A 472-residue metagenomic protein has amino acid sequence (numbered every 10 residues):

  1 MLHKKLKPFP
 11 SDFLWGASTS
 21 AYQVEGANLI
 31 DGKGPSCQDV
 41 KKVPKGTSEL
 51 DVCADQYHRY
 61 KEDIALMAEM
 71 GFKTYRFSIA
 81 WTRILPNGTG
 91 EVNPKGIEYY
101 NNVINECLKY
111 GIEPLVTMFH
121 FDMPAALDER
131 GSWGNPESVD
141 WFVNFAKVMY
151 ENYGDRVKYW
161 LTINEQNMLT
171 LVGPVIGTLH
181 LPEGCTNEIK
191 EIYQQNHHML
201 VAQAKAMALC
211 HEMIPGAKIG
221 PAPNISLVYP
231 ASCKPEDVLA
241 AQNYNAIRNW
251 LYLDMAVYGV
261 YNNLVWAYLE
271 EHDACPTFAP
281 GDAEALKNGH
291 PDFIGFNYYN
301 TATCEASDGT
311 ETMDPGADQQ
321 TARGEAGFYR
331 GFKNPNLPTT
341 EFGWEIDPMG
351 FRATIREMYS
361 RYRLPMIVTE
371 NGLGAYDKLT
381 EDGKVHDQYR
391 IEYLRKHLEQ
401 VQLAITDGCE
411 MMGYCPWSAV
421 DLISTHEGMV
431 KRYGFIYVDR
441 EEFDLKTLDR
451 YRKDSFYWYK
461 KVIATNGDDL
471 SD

Functional and structural regions predicted by a protein language model:
L2-P44, N87-T89, I97-D472: Active-site region of glycoside hydrolase catalytic domains
E25-Y100: Active-site-adjacent substrate/metal-binding segments within catalytic domains of carbohydrate-active enzymes
